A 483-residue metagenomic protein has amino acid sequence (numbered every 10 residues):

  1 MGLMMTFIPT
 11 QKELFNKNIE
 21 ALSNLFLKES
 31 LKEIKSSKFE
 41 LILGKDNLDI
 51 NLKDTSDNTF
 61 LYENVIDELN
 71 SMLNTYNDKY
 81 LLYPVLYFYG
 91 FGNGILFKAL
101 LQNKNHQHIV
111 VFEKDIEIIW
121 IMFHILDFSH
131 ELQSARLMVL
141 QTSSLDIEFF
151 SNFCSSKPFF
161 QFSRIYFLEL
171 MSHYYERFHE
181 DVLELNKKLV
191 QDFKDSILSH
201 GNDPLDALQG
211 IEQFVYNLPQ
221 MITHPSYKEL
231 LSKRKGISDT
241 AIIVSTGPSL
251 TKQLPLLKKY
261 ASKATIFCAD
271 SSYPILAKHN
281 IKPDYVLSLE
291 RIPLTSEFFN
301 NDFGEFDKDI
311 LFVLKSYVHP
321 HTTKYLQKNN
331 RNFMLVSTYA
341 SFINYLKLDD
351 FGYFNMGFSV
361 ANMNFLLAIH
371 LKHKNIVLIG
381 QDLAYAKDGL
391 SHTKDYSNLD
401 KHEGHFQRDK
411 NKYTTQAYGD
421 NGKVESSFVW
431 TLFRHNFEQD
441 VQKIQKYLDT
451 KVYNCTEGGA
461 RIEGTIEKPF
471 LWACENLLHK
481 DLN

Functional and structural regions predicted by a protein language model:
G2-A241, P248-T265, P274-K278, Y285 (+5 more regions): N-terminal donor/sugar-recognition subdomains of glycan-related enzymes, prototypically the membrane-proximal stem
Y89-G90, S245, V313-K315, I379-G380: Short beta-strand segments
E113, Y273, I281-E290, A368-H392: Glycine-rich phosphate/pyrophosphate-binding loops and their adjacent beta-strand/loop elements at enzyme active sites
E113-I118, D270-Y273, S288-T295, S316-V318 (+2 more regions): Short, acidic/turn-prone active-site loops that include or flank metal/cofactor- and phosphate-binding residues
I266-S272, V286, F312, A361-N364 (+1 more regions): Extended, hydrophobic alpha-helical segments in both membrane/secreted and soluble proteins
A269, E305, K315, G357 (+3 more regions): Active-site-proximal structural scaffolding
P320-K374, I379, L383: Active-site/ligand-binding-proximal alpha/beta "capping" segment
D388-N421: Active-site phosphate/oxyanion-binding loops
